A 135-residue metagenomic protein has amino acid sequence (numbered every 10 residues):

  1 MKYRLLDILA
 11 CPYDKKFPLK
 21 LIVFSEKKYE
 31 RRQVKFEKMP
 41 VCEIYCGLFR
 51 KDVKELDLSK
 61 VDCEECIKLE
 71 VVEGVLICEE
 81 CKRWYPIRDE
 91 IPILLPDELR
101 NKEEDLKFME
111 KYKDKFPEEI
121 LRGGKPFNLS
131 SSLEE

Functional and structural regions predicted by a protein language model:
M1-E135: Replace "small metal-dependent catalytic modules" with "small catalytic or cofactor-binding modules
